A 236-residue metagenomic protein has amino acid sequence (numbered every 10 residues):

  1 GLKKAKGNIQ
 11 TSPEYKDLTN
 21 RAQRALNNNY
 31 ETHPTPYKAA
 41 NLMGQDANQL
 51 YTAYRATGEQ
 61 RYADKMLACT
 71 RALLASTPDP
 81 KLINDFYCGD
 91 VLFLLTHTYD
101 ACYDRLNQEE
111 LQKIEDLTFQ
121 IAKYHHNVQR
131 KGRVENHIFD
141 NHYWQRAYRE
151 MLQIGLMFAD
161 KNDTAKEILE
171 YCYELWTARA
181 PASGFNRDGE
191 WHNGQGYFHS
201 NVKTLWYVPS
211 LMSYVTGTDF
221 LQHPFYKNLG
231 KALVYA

Functional and structural regions predicted by a protein language model:
G1-S12: N-terminal module-boundary/linker segments of secreted carbohydrate-active enzymes
Y15, T19, Q23, N27-A236: Aromatic-lined, polymer-binding surfaces characteristic of secreted/periplasmic polysaccharide-degrading enzymes
